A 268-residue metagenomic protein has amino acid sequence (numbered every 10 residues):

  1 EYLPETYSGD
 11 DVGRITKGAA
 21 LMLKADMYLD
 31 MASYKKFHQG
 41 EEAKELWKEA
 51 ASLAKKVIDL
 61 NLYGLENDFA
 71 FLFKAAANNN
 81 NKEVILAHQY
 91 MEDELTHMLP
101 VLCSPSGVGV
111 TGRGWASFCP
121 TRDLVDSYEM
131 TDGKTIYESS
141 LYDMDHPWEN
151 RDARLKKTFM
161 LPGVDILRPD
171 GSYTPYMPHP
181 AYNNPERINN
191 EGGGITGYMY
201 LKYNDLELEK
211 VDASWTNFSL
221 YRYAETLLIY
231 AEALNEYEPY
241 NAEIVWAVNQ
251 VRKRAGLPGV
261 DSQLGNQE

Functional and structural regions predicted by a protein language model:
E1-C103, W115, D132-E268: Acidic/polar-rich alpha-helix caps and helix-coil junctions
S104-G109: C-terminal/domain-terminus segments
G112: NTP-handling and nucleic-acid-processing catalytic cores
